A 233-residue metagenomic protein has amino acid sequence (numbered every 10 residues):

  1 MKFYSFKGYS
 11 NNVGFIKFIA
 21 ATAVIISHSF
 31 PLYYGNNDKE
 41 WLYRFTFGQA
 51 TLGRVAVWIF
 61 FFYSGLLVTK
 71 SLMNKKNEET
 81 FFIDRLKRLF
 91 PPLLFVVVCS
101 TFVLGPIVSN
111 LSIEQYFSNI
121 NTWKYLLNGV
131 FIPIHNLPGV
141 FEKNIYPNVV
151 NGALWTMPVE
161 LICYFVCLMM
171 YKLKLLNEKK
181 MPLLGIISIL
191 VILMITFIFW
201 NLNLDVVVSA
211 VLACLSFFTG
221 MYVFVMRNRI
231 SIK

Functional and structural regions predicted by a protein language model:
M1-Y9: Short, Lys/Arg-rich, polar N-terminal cytosolic tail immediately upstream of the first transmembrane signal-anchor
K2-F3, V68-R85: Membrane-helix interface linkers and caps
N11-L72, F90-L93, V97: Functionally critical transmembrane alpha-helices in membrane proteins and complexes, commonly lining
V13, N77-F81, L89, T156: Alpha-helical transmembrane segments and their helix-entry boundary regions
A21, R54-M73, T156-L176, G185-K233: Specific transmembrane alpha-helix
N36, E40, N74-K75, G105-Y116 (+2 more regions): Transmembrane helix-loop junctions in multipass membrane proteins, especially transporters and channels
R44-L52, L94-L161, F165: Membrane-interface helix-loop-helix regions
I83-V96, Y171: Alpha-helical transmembrane segments of multi-pass membrane proteins
